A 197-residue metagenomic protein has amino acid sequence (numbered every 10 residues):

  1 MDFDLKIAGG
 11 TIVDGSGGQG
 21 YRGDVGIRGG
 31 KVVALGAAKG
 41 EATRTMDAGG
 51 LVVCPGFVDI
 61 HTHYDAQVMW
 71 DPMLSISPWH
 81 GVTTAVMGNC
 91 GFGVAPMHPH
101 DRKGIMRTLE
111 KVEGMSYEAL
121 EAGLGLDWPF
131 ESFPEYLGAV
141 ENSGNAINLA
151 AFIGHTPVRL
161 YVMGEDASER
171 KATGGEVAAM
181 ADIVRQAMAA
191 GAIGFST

Functional and structural regions predicted by a protein language model:
M1-G56: Histidine-rich, glycine-flanked metal-binding segment
G10, G30, G50, H61 (+3 more regions): Divalent metal-coordination and catalytic microenvironments
S16, G36, A66-V68, V86: Activation segment
V52-I76: Di-metal (Zn2+ and/or Mg2+/Mn2+) metal-binding site signature of metallo-dependent hydrolases with the MBL/beta-CASP
P55, F195-T197: Short beta-strands and strand-loop turn motifs
W70-I193: Divalent-metal coordination cores built from histidine and acidic residues
